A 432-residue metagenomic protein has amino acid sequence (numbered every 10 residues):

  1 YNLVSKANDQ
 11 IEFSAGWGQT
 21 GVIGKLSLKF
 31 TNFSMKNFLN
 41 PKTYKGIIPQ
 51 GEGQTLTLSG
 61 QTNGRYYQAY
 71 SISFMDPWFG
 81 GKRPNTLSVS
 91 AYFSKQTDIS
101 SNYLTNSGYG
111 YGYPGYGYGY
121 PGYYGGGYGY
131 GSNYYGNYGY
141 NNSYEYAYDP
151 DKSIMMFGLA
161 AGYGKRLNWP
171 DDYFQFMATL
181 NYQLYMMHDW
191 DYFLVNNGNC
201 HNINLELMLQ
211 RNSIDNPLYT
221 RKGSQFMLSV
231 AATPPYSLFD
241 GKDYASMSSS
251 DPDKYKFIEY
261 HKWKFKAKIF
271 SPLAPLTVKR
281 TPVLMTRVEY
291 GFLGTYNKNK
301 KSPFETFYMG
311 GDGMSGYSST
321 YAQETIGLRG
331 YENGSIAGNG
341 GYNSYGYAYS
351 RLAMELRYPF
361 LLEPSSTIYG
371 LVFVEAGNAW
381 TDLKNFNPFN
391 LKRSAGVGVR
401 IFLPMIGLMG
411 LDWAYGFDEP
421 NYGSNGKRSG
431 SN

Functional and structural regions predicted by a protein language model:
N2-Y219, Q225, R329, L408 (+1 more regions): Gram-negative/organellar outer-membrane beta-barrel architecture
D9-T20, K29, H188-F360, V372-F373 (+2 more regions): C-terminal outer-membrane beta-barrel translocator/porin domains of Gram-negative envelope proteins and their
G18-T20, A91, V288-Y290, I368-A379 (+2 more regions): Active/binding-pocket-proximal capping segment
F33, F79, P272, I336 (+6 more regions): Hydrophobic alpha-helix feature that most strongly marks membrane-spanning transmembrane helices and their immediate
Q54, T367-I368: Alpha-helical scaffolds flanking conserved acidic
L167-F174, P275-P282, E363-S365, G407: Secondary-structure transition into beta-strands, especially the periplasmic turns and strand N-termini that construct
M314-T320, K384-N432: C-terminal beta-signal and terminal closure region of outer-membrane beta-barrel proteins
